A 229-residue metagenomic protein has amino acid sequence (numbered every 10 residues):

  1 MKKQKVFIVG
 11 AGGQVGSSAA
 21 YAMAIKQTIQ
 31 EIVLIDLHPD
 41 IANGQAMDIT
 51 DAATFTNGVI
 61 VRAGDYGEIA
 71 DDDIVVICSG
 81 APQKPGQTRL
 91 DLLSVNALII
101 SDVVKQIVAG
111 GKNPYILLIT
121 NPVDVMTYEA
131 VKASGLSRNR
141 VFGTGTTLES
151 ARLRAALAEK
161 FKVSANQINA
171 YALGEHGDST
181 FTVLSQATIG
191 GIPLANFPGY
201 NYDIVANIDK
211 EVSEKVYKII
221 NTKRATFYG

Functional and structural regions predicted by a protein language model:
K2-V6: Extreme N-terminal starter segment of soluble prokaryotic enzymes
G12: Conserved glycine-rich cofactor-binding loop
G16-S17: N-terminal Rossmann-fold NAD(P) dinucleotide-binding loop
I25-Q30, G135-S137: Conserved S-adenosyl-L-methionine
E31, I35-D72, Q87: Conserved N-terminal Rossmann-fold NAD(P) cofactor-binding segment
S79-A81: Conserved NAD(P)H cofactor-binding loop of Rossmann-fold oxidoreductase domains
R89-R154: Rossmann-like NAD(P)(H) cofactor-binding subdomain of soluble oxidoreductases
S134-R140, L148-G229: C-terminal substrate-binding/catalytic lobe of Rossmann-fold NAD(P)-dependent dehydrogenases
